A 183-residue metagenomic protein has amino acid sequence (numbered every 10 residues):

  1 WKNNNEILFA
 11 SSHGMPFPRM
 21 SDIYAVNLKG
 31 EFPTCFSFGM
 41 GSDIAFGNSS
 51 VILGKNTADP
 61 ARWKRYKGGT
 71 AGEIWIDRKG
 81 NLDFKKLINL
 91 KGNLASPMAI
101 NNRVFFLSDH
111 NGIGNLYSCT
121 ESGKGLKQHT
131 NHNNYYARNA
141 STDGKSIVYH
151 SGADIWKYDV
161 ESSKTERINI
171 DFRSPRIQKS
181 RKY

Functional and structural regions predicted by a protein language model:
N3-Y24, L28, F32-W75, K79-N81 (+5 more regions): A flexible loop/linker signature enriched in serine peptidases of the S9 family
S122: Beta-strand-dominated lipid-handling architectures at cellular/organellar boundaries
T142-D143: Loop/turn segments within WD40 beta-propeller blades
R167-I168: Flexible, low-complexity junctional segments that flank or bridge functional domains
